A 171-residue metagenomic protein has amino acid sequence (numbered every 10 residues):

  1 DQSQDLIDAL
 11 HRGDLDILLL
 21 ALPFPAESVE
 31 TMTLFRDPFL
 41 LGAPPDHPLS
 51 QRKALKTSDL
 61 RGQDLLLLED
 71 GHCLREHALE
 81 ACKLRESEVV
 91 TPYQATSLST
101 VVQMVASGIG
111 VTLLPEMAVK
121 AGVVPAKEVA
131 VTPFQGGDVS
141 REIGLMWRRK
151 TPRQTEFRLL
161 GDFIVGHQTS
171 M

Functional and structural regions predicted by a protein language model:
D1-Q2, A21-L22, L67-L68, E88-S97: Short beta-strand-to-loop elements that line the ligand-binding cleft of bilobed periplasmic-binding protein-like
Q2-F39, A43, E80, A106-I109 (+1 more regions): Short beta-strand-centered segments that line the small-molecule binding cleft or hinge of alpha/beta clamshell
D5-I7, T100-V102, V119: Short, hydrophobic alpha-helical packing/hinge segments within bilobed ligand-binding/sensory domains
L22-P23, P45, E116-A118, I143 (+1 more regions): Short secondary-structure boundary segments
V29-P45, K53-R61, F134-I143: Short Pro/Gly-enriched coil loops immediately N-terminal to beta-strands
D64-R85, R153-G161, Q168-M171: Secondary-structure junction motif
K83-P92, E128: A local structural motif
V129-M171: A late-sequence structural motif
